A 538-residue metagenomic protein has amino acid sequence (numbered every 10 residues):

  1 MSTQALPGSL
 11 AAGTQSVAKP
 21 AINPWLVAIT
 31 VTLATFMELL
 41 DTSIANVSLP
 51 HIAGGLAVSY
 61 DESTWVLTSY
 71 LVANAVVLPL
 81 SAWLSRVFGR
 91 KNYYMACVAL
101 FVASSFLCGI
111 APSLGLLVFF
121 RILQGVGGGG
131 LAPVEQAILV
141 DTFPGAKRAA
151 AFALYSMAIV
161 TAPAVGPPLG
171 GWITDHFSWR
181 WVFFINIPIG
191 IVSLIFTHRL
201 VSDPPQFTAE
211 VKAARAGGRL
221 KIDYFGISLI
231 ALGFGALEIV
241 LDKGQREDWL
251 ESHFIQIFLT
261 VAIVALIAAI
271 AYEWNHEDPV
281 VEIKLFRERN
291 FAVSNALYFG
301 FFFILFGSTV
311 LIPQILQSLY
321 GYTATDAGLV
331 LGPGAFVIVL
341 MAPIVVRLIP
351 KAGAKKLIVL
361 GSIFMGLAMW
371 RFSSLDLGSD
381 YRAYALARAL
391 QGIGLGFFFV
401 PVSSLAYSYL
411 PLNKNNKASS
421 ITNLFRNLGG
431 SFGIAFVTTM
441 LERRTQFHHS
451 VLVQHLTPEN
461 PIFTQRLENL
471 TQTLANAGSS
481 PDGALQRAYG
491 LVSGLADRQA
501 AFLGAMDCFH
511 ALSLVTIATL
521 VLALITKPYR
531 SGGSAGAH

Functional and structural regions predicted by a protein language model:
S2-F207, I344-V345, I349-A352, I363-G366 (+1 more regions): Transmembrane-helix bundle of Major Facilitator Superfamily
T3, P188-F207, G233-K243, V261-N275 (+1 more regions): C-terminal membrane-cytosol helix-exit motif in multi-pass small-molecule transporters
G8-G13, V17, E62, N427-A518 (+2 more regions): Hydrophobic transmembrane architecture of multi-pass small-molecule transporters
I22-R86, Y93-Y94, G115-V118, S178 (+4 more regions): Transmembrane core module of solute transporters
F152, S156, P163-P167, G171 (+1 more regions): Small-residue-rich alpha-helical segments with characteristic i,i+4
A162, I189, E238, F302 (+7 more regions): Hydrophobic alpha-helical transmembrane segments in multi-pass membrane proteins
S193, A265, I338, A368 (+2 more regions): Alpha-helical transmembrane segments of multipass membrane proteins
S202-L220, D278-V280: Flexible cytoplasmic inter-helical loops of multi-pass small-molecule transporters
